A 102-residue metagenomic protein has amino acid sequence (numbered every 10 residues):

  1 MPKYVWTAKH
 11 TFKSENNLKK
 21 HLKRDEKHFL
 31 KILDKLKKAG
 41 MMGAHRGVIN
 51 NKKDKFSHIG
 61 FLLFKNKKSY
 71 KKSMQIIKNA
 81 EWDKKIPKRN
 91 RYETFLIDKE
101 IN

Functional and structural regions predicted by a protein language model:
Y4-F12, G43-I77: Short, well-ordered beta-strand segments in beta-rich or mixed alpha/beta enzyme and ligand-binding folds
K9-H10, E15, K23-R24, K65 (+3 more regions): N-proximal accessory regions
N16-A44, K78-W82, I86: Short amphipathic alpha-helical segments
K19, S73-M74, T94: Low-complexity, intrinsically disordered short peptide segments enriched in small/polar/basic residues
A39-I59, E81-N102: Glycine-rich beta-strand-turn "strand-cap" elements at beta-sheet edges
